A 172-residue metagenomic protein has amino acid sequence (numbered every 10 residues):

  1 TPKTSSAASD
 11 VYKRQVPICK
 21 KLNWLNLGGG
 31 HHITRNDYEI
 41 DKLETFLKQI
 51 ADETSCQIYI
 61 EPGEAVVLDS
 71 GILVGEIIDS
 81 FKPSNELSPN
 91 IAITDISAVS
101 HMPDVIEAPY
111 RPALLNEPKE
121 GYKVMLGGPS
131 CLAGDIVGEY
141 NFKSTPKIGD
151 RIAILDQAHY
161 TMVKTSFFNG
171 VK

Functional and structural regions predicted by a protein language model:
T1-A8, Y12: Single conserved hydrophobic/aromatic residue that forms the stacking wall/gate of nucleotide- or nucleobase-binding
D10, I40-T45, G75, N141: Charged helix-capping and loop-helix junction motifs
P17-I18, F46-E53: Alpha-helix-loop-beta-strand connector modules within alpha/beta enzyme cores
P17-K20, S84: Secondary-structure transition/capping motifs at alpha-helix termini and the adjoining loop/turn into the next element
K20-N23, T54-C56: Short, well-ordered coil/turn segments that N-cap beta-strands
L25-T34, P62-E64: Glycine-rich beta-strand-to-loop/alpha-helix junction loops that act as flexible
R35-E39: Short, solvent-exposed loop/turn segments at secondary-structure boundaries
Q57-K172: Charged (often Lys/Glu-rich) extended helix/loop segments that serve as interaction or gating elements
